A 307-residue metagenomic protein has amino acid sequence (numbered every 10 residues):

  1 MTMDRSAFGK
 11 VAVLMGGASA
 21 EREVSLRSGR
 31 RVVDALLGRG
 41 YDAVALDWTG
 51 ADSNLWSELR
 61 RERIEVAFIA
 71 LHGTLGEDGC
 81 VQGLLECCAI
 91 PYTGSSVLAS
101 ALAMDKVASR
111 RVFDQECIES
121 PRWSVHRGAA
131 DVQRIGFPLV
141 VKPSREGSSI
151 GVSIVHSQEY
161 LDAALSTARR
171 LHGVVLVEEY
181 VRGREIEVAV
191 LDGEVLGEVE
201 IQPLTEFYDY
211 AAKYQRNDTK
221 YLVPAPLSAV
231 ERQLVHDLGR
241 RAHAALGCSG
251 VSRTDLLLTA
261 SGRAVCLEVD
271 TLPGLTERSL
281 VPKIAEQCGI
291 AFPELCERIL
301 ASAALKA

Functional and structural regions predicted by a protein language model:
M1-L98, L102-A108, R127-V132, S302-A307: ATP-binding N-terminal substructure of ATP-dependent carboxylate-amine bond-forming enzymes
T2-R5, G9-M15, A43, L59-R61 (+1 more regions): Active-site nucleotide/adenylate-binding loops and adjacent lid/helix of ATP-dependent enzymes
G9, P121, F137-L139, I150 (+5 more regions): Change "...and in nucleic-acid phosphodiester-cleaving endonucleases..." to "...and in nucleic-acid processing enzymes
H72, G76, E185, H243: Histidine-centered active-site/metal-ligand motif
C80-C87, F207-Q215, T271: Short, flexible, mixed-charge acidic loops at enzyme active sites
C117, A229-A307: ATP-dependent carboxylate activation and anion-phosphoryl transfer catalytic cores that bind Mg-ATP to form
H156-D237, L258-V265: Phosphate-binding site of ATP-dependent enzymes
